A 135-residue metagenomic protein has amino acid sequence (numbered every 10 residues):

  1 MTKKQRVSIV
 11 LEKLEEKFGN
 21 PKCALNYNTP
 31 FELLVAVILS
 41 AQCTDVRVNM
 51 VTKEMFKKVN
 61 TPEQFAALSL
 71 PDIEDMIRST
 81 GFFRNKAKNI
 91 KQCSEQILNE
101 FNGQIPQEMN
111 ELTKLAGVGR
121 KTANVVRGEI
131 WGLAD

Functional and structural regions predicted by a protein language model:
T2-D135: Catalytic cores of DNA base-excision repair glycosylases
